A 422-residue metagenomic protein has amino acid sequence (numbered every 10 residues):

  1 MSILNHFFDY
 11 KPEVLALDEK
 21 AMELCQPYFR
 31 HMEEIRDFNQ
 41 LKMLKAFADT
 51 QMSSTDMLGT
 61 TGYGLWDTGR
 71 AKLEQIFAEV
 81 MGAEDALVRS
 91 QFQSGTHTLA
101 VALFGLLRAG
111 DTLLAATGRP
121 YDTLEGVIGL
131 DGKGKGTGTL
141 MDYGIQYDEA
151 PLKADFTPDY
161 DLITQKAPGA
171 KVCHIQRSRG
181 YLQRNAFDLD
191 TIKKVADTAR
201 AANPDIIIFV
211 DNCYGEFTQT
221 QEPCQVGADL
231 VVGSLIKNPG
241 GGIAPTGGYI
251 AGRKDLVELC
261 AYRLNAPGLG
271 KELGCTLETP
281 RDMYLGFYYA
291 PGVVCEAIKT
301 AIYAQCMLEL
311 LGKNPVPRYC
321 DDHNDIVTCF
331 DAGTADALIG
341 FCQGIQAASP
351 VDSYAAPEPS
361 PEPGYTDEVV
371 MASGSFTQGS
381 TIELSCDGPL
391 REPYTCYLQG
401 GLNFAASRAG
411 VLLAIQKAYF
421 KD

Functional and structural regions predicted by a protein language model:
I3-Q26, E33, M43-D56, L65 (+8 more regions): Conserved PLP-enzyme active-site core in the AAT-like
T60-T61, L87-S90, I326-D331: Short glycine-rich or small-residue beta-strand-to-loop segments that form or flank ligand, phosphate, metal/Fe-S
Y63-G69: N-terminal small-domain helix-loop-helix segment of the aminotransferase-like
A71, F77-G82, S90-Q91: Extended, compositionally biased flexible segments
E309-D422: Conserved C-terminal alpha-helix-loop-beta "cap" of PLP-dependent enzymes that closes/shapes the active-site mouth
